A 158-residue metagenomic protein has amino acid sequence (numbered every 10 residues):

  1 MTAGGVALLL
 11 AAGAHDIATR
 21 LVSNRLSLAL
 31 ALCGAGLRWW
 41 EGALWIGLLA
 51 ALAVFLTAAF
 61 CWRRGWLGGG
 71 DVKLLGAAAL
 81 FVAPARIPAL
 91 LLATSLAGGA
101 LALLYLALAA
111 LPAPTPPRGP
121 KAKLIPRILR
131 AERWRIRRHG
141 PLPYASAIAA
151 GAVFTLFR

Functional and structural regions predicted by a protein language model:
M1-R158: A membrane-topology feature that recognizes alpha-helical transmembrane segments and their immediate juxtamembrane
